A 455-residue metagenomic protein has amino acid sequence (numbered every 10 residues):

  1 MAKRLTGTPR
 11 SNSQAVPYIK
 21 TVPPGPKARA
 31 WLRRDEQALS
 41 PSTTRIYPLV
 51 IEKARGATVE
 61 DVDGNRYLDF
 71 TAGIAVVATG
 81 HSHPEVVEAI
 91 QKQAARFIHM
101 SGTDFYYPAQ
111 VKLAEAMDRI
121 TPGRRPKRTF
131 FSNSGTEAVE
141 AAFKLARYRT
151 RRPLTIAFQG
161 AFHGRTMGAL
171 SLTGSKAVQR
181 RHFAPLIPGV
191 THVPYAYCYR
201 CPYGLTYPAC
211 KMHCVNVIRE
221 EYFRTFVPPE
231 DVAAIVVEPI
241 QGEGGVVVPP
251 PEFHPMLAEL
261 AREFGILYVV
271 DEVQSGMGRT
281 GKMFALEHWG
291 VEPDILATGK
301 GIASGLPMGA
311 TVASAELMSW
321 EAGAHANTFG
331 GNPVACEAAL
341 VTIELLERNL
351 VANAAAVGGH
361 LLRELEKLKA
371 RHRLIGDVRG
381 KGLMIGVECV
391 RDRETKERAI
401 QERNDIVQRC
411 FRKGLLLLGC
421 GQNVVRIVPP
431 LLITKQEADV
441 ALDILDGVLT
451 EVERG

Functional and structural regions predicted by a protein language model:
A2-G455: Conserved N-terminal phosphate-binding loop of PLP-dependent enzymes in the Aspartate aminotransferase
